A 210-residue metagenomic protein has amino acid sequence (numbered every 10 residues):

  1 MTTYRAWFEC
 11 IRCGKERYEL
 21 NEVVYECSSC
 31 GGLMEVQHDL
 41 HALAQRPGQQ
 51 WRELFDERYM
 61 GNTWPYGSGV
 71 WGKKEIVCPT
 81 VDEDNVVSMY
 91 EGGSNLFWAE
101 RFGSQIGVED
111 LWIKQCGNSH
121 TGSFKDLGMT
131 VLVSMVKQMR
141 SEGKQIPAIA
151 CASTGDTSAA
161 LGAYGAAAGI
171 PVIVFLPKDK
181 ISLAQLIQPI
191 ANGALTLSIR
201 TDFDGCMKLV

Functional and structural regions predicted by a protein language model:
M1-V210: PLP-dependent amino-acid enzyme catalytic core
